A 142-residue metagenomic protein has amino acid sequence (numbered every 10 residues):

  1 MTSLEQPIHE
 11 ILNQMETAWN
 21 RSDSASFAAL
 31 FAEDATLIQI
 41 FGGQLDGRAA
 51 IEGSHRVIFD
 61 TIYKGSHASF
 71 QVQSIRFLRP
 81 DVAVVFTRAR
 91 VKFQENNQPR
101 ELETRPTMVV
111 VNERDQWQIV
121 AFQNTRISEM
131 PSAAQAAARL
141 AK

Functional and structural regions predicted by a protein language model:
M1-E33, A137-K142: Short, low-complexity N-terminal intrinsically disordered segments enriched in polar/charged residues
E5-Q6, S24-D81, R100: A solvent-exposed, acidic/Ser-Thr-rich amphipathic alpha-helical stretch
F31, A89-V91, Q123-R126: Short beta-strand segments enriched in hydrophobic/aromatic residues within well-folded beta-rich domains
H55, F70-R76, A89-V91, R105-V111: Hydrophobic/aromatic beta-strand elements that line small-molecule binding cavities or substrate pockets in beta-rich
Q71-L78, Q123-I127, A137-K142: Glycine-rich beta-strand-turn "strand-cap" elements at beta-sheet edges
D81-V91: A short hydrophobic beta-strand element
V91-P99: Short, cysteine-centered beta-strand-loop-beta hairpins and adjacent loop/turn segments enriched in charged/polar
E103-A134: Short beta-strand edge/turn micro-motifs at domain boundaries
